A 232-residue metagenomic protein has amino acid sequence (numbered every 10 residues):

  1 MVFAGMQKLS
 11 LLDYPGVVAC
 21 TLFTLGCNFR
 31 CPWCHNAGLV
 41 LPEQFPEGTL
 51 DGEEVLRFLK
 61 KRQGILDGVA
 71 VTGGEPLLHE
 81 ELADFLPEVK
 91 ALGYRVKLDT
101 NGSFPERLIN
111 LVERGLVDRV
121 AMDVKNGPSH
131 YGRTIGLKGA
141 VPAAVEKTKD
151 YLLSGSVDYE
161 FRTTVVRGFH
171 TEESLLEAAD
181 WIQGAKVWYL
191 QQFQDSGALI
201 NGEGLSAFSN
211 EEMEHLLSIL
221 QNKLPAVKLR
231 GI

Functional and structural regions predicted by a protein language model:
M1-V17: Short, charged low-complexity linear segments at domain edges
M6, Q191-F193, L229-I232: Conserved beta-strand termini and adjacent loop/short-helix elements that scaffold enzyme active sites in alpha/beta
Y14-L50: Canonical Radical SAM [4Fe-4S] cluster-binding loop centered on the CxxxCxxC motif and its immediate flanking residues
C20, S206, K228-G231: Class I S-adenosyl-L-methionine
F23, T72-G74, T100: A secondary-structure boundary/capping signal
E47-D51, R57-K60: N-terminal pre-catalytic segment of deacetylase/amide-hydrolase enzymes
L56-G68, L77-M213: Conserved AdoMet/S-adenosylmethionine-binding subsite of the radical SAM
E212-I232: Charged phosphate-binding loop/patch that engages nucleotide di/tri-phosphates or the phosphate backbone of nucleic
